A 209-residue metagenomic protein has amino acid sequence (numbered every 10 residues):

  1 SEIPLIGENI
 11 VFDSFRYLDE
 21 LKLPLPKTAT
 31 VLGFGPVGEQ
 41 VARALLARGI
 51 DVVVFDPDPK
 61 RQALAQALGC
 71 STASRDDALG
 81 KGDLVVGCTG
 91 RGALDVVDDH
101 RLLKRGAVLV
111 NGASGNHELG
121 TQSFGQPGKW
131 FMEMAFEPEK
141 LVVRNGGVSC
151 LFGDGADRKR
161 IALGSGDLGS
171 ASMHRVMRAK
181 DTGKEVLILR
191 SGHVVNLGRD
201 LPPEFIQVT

Functional and structural regions predicted by a protein language model:
S1-P26, T121-T209: Adenosine-phosphate binding glycine-rich loop
L5-N9, L32, Q40, D56-K60 (+2 more regions): Conserved active-site and cofactor/substrate-binding residues in soluble primary-metabolism enzymes
R16-L21, A47, L68-S71, R91: Conserved helix-loop functional segments at active or binding sites
L21-L46: Glycine-rich adenosine-cofactor-binding loop
L32, R48-L68: NAD(P)-binding Rossmann-fold cofactor-contacting core
V37-V41, Q62, G92-V97: Short glycine/serine/threonine-rich phosphate/pyrophosphate-binding segments that cradle anionic phosphate groups
A73-F124, G153-A162: Rossmann-like NAD(P)-binding element
